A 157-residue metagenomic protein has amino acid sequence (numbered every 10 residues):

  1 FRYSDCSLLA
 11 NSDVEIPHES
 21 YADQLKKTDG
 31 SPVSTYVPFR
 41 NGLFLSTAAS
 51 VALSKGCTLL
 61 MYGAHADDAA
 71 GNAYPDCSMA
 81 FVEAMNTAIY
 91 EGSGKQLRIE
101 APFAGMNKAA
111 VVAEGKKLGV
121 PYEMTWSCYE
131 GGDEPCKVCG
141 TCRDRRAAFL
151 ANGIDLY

Functional and structural regions predicted by a protein language model:
F1-G119: ATP-dependent adenylation/nucleotidyltransferase module used to activate substrates
T87-E91, S127-Y129, D155-L156: Short, surface-exposed, polar/charged, turn-prone segments marking secondary-structure boundaries
K117-K137: Immediate flanking context of iron-sulfur cluster ligation sites
G131-Y157: Iron-sulfur (Fe-S) cluster-binding segments and ferredoxin-like electron-carrier domains, especially [2Fe-2S]
